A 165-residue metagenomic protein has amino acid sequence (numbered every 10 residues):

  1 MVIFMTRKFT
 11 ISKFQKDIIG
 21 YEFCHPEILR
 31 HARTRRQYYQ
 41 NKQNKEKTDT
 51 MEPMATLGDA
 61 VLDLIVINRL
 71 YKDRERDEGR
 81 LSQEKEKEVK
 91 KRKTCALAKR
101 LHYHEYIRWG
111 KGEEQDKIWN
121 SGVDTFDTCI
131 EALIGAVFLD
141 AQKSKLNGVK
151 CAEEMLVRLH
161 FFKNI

Functional and structural regions predicted by a protein language model:
M1-I165: Double-stranded RNA-binding/processing signature
